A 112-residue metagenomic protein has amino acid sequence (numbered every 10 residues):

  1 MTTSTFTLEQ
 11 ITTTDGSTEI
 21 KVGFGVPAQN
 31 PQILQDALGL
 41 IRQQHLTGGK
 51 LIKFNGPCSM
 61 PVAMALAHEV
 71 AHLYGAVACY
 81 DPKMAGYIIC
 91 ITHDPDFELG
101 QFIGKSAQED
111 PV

Functional and structural regions predicted by a protein language model:
M1-L51, V62, H68-V112: Long, low-complexity, Lys/Arg-enriched
N55-C58: Short His-Asn-centered micro-motif
